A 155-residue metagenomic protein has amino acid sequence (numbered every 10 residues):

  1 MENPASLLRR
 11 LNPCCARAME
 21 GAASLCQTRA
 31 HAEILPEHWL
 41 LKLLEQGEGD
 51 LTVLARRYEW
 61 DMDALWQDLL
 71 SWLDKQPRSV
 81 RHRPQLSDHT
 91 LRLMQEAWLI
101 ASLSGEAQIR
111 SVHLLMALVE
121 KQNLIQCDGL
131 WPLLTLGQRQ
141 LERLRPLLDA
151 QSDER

Functional and structural regions predicted by a protein language model:
M1-R155: Histone-fold recognition with a strong bias for associated Lys/Arg-rich disordered tails
